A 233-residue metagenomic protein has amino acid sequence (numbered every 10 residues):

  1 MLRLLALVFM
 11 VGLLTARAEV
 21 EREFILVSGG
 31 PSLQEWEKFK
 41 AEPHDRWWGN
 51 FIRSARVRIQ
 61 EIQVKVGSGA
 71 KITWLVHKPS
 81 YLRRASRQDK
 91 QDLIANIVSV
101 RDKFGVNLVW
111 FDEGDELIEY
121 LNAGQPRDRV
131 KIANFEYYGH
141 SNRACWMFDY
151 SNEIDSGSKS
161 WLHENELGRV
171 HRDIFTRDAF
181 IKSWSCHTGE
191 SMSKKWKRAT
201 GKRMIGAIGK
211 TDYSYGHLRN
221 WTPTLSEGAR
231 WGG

Functional and structural regions predicted by a protein language model:
L4-G12: Sec-dependent N-terminal signal peptides
G12-V20: Bacterial Sec-dependent signal peptides at the C-terminal "C-region" and cleavage site
E19-L117: A domain-level signal for caspase-like cysteine endopeptidase catalytic cores and their zymogen-processing architecture
E19-R22, G69-I72, R127-I132, T176-F180: A general structural motif
W36-K40, R83-L93, C145-Y150, S191-K195 (+1 more regions): A short acidic (Asp/Glu
I52-I59, G114-N122, L167-G168, E190-S193 (+1 more regions): Extracytoplasmic/secreted envelope proteins and their assembly/folding machinery, especially bacterial periplasmic
Q125, I132-G216: Catalytic cores of nucleophile-dependent amide-cleaving enzymes
G206-G233: Caspase-like cysteine protease fold
